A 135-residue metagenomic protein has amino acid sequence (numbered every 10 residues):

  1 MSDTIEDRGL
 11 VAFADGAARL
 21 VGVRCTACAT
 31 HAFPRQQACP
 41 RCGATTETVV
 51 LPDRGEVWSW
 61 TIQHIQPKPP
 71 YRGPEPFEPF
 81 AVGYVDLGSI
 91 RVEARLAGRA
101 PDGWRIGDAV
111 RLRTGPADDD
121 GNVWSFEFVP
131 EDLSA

Functional and structural regions predicted by a protein language model:
M1-L20: Flexible extramembrane loops and terminal tails that flank transmembrane helices in small membrane-associated subunits
R19-G22, Q36: Residues immediately within or flanking Cys/His clusters that coordinate Zn2+ in small zinc-binding modules
T26-A29, G43: Cys/His-coordinated zinc-binding microdomains
F33, T45-T48: Short functional micro-motifs and their immediate structural scaffolds
G55-W58, L96: Conserved hydrophobic positions within beta-strands
W60-Q66, P116-D119: Short, conserved beta-turn/loop elements at beta-strand boundaries and strand-helix junctions
F77-E93: Short, basic/aromatic beta-hairpin or loop at an interaction surface
R91-A135: Well-ordered alpha/beta subsegment
